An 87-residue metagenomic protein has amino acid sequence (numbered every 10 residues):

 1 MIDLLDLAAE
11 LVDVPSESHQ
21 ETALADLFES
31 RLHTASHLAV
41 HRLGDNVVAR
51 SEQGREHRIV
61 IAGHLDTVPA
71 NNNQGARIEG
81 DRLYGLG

Functional and structural regions predicted by a protein language model:
M1-L86: Acidic/His- and Gly-rich active-site-bordering loop/insert found across diverse amide/peptide-bond hydrolases
